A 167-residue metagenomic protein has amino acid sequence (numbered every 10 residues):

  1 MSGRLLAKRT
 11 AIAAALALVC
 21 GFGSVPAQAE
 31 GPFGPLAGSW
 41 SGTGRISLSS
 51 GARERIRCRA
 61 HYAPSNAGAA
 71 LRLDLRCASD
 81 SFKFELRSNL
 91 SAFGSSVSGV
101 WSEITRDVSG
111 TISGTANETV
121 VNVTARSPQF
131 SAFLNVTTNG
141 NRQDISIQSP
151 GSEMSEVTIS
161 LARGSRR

Functional and structural regions predicted by a protein language model:
M1-S2, E156: Helix-centric, low-specificity signal for extended rod-like, repetitive segments
S2-A14: Bacterial N-terminal signal peptides that target proteins for export
A11-G23: Bacterial N-terminal signal peptides
G23-A29: Sec/Tat signal peptide C-region and signal peptidase I cleavage site
A29-N139, S146-R167: Central antiparallel beta-sheet cores of small beta-barrel/beta-sandwich binding domains
